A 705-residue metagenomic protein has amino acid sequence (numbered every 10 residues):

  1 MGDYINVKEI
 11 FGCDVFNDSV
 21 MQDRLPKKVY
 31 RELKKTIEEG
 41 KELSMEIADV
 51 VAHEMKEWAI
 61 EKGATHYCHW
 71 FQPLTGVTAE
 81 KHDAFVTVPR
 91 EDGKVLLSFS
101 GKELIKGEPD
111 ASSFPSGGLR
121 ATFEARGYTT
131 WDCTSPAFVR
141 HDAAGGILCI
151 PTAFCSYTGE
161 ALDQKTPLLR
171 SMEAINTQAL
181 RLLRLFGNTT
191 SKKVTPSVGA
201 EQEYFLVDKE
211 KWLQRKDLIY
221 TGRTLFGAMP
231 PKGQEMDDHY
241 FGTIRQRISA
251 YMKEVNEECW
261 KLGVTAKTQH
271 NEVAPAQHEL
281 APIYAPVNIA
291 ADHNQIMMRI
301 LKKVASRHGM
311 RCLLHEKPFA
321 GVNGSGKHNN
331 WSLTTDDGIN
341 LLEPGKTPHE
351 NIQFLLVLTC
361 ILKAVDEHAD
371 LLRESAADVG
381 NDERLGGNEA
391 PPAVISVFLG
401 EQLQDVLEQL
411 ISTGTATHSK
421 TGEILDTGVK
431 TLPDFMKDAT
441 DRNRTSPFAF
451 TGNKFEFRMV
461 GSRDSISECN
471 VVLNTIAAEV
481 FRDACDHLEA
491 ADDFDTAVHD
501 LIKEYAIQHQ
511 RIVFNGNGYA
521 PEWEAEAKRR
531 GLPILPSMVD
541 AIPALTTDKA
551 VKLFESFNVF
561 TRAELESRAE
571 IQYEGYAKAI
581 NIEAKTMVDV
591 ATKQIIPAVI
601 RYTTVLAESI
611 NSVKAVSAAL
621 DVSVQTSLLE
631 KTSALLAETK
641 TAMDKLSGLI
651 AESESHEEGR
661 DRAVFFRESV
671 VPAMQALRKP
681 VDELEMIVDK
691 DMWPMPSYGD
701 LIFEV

Functional and structural regions predicted by a protein language model:
M1, K8-D18, T177, R181-L183: Flexible inter-domain linker/hinge segments
I10-A125: Active-site core of metal-dependent hydrolases
D49, Q72, K102, N271-E272 (+2 more regions): Residue-level "edge-of-site" marker
A64, C68-W70, H293-R307, L333 (+3 more regions): Hydrophobic/aromatic-rich, well-ordered segments within soluble, folded domains that form packed cores
G76-D92, P109-S112, G117, R215 (+5 more regions): Short linear, low-complexity motifs centered on an aromatic residue
T87-T122, D237, C360-I361, A484-D493 (+2 more regions): Short, intrinsically disordered, low-complexity segments enriched in Ser/Thr and Pro
A125-L314, N323-G326, L333-E570: Glycine-rich, acidic/polar active-site loops that bind/position phosphate-bearing ligands
I502, I507-V705: C-terminal amphipathic alpha-helical interaction region
